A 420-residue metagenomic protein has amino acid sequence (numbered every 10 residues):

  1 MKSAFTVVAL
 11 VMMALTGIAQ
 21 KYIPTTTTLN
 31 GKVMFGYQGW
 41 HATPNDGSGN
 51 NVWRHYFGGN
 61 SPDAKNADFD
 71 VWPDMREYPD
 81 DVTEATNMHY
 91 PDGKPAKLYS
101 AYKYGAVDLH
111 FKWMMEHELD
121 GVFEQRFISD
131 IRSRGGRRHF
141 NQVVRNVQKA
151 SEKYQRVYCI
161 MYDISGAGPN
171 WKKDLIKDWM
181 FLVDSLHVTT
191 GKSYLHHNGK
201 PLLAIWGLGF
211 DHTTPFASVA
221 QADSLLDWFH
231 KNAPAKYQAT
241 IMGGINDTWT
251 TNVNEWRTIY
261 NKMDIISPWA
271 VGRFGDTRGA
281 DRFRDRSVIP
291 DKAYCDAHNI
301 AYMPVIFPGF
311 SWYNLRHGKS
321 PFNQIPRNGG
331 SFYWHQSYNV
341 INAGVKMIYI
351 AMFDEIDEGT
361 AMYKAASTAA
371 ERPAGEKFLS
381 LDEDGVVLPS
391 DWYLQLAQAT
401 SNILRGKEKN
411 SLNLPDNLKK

Functional and structural regions predicted by a protein language model:
M1-Q20: Bacterial Sec-dependent N-terminal signal peptides
Q20-K420: Glycan-processing catalytic domains of CAZymes
